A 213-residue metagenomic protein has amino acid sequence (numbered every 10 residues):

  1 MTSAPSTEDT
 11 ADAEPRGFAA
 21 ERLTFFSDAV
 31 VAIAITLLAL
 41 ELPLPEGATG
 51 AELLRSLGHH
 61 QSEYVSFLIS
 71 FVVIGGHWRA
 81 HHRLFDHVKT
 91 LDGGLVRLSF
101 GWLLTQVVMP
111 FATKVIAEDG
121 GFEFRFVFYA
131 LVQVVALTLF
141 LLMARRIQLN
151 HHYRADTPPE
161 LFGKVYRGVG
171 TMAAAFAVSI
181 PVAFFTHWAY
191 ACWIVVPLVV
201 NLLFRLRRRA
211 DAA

Functional and structural regions predicted by a protein language model:
T2-A213: Multi-pass alpha-helical transmembrane bundle typical of ion/small-solute transporters and intramembrane aspartyl
